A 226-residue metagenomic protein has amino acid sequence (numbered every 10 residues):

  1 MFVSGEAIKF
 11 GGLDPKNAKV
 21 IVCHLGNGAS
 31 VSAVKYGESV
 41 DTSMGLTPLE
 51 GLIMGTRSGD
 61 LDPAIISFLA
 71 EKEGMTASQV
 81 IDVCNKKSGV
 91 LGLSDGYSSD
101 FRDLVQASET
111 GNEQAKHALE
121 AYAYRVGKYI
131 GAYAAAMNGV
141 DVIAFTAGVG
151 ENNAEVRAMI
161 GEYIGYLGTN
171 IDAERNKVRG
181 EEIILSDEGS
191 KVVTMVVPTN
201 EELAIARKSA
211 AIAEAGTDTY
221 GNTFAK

Functional and structural regions predicted by a protein language model:
M1-K72: Glycine-rich phosphate-binding loop of actin/hexokinase-like ATP-binding domains
F2, A29, D60-A64, M75 (+8 more regions): Conserved active-site and cofactor/substrate-binding residues in soluble primary-metabolism enzymes
F2-F10, I65-L69, Q79, V83 (+4 more regions): Alpha-helical scaffold segments in soluble metabolic enzymes
N17-C23, S78-K87, V142-A144: Beta-strand segments within the central parallel beta-sheet cores of soluble alpha/beta enzyme folds
N27-G28, Y36-S39, S98, G150-E151 (+2 more regions): Short, glycine-/Ser/Thr-/acidic-enriched flexible segments
E73-A118: A mobile "lid/hinge" subdomain adjacent to the ATP/sugar-phosphate binding pocket shared across diverse ATP-dependent
K116, E120-D141, G150-F224: Internal helix-turn-beta structural module
